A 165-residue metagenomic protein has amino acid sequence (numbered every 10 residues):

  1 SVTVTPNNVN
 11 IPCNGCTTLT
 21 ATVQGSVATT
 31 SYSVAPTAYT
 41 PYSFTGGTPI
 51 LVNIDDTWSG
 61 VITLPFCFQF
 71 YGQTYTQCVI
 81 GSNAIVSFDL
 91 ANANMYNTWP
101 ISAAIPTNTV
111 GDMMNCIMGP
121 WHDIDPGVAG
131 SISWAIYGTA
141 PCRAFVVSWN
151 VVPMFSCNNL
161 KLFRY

Functional and structural regions predicted by a protein language model:
S1-S43: Proline- and Ser/Thr-rich low-complexity, intrinsically disordered segments
A28-Y165: Von Willebrand factor type D
